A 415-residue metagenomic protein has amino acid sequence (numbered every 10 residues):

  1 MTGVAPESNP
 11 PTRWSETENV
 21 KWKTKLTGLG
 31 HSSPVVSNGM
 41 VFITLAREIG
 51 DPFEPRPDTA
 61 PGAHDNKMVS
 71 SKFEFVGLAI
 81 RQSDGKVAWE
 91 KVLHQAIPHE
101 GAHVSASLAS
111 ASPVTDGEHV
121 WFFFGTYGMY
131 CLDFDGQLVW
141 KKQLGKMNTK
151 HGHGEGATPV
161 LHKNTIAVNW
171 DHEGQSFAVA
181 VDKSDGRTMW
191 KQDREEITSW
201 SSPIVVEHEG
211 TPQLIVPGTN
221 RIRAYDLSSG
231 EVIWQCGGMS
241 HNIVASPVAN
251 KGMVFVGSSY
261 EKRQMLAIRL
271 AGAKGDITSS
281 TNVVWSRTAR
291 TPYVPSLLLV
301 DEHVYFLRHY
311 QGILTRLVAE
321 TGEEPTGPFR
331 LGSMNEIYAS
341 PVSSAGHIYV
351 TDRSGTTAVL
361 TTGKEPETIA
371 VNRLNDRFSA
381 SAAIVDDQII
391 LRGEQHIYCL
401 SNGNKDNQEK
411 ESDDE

Functional and structural regions predicted by a protein language model:
M1-E415: Noncatalytic, solvent-exposed loop/strand surfaces of beta-propeller-type extracellular/periplasmic domains
